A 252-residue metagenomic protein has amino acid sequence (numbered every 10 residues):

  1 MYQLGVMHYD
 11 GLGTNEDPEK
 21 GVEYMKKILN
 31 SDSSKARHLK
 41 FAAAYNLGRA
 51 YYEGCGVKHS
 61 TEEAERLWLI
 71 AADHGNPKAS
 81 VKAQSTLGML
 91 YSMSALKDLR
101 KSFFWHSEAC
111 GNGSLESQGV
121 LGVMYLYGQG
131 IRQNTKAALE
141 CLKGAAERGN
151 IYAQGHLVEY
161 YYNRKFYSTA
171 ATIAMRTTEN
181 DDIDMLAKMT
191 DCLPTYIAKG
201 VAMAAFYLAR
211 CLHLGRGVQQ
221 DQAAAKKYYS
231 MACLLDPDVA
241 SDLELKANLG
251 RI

Functional and structural regions predicted by a protein language model:
M1, D10-L12, D17, S31-S33 (+20 more regions): Short helix-capping/linker turns of helical repeat alpha-solenoids
Q3-D10, I28, A44-E53, Q84-M93 (+5 more regions): Hydrophobic face of amphipathic alpha-helices that form TPR/SEL1-like repeat modules and related alpha-solenoid
E16-Y24, H59-L67, L96-W105, R132-C141 (+2 more regions): Structural signature of tandem alpha-helical TPR/SEL1-like repeats, specifically the intra-repeat loop/turn
E19-D32, E140-R148, Y160, K165-L186: Long amphipathic alpha-helical scaffold regions
I28, A71, E108-A109, G144-A145 (+3 more regions): Canonical positions in the second alpha-helix
A50, W68, T172, A187-K188: Intrinsically disordered, low-complexity repeat tracts enriched in Gly/Pro/Ser/Thr and acidic residues, frequently
F103-F104, N112, E116, Y152-H156 (+1 more regions): Extended, charged alpha-helical interaction scaffolds
E159, T172-I183, R210, L214-R216 (+1 more regions): Ankyrin-repeat-protein effector appendages
